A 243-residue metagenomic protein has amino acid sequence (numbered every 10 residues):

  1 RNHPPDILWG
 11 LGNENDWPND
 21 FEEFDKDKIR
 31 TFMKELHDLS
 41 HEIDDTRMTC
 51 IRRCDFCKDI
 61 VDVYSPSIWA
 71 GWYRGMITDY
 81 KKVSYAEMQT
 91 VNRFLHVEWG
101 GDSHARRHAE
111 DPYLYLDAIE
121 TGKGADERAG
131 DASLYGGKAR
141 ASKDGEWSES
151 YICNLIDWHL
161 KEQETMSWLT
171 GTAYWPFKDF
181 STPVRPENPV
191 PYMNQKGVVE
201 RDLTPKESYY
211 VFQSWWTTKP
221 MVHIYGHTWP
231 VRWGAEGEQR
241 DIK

Functional and structural regions predicted by a protein language model:
R1-T204, S208-F212, M221-W233, R240-D241: Substrate-binding/catalytic cleft of secreted carbohydrate-active enzymes, primarily glycoside hydrolases
